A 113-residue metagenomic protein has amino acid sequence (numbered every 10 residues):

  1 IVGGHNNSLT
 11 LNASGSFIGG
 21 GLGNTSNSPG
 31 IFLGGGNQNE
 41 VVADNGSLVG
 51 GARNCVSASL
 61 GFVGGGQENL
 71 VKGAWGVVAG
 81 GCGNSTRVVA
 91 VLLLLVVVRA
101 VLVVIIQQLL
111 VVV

Functional and structural regions predicted by a protein language model:
I1-V113: Periodic small-residue-enriched repeat registers in elongated scaffold domains
